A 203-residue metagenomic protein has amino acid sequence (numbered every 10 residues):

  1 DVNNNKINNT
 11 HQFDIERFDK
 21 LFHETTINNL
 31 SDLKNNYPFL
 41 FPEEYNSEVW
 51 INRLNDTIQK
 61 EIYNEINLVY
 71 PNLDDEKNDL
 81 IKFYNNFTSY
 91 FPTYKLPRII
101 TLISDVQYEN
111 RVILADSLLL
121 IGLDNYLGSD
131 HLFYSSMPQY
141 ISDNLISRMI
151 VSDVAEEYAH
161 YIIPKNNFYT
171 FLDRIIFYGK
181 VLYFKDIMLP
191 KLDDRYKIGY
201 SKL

Functional and structural regions predicted by a protein language model:
D1-I62: N-terminal mature-domain "stem" immediately C-terminal to a signal peptide or N-terminal signal-anchor/transmembrane
Q59-L203: Acidic/His-rich structured neighborhood in mature extracellular/periplasmic domains
